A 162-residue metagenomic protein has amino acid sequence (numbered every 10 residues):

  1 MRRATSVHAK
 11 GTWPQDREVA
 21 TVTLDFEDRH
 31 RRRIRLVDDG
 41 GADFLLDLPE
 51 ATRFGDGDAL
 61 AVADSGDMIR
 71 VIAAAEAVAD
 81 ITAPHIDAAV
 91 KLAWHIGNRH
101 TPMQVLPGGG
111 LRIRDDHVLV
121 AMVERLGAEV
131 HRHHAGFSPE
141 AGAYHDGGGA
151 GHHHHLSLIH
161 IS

Functional and structural regions predicted by a protein language model:
M1-A51: Intrinsically disordered, low-complexity, positively charged segments
M1-Q15, V22, M122-E124, E129-L156: Anionic-ligand-binding alpha/beta catalytic cores of soluble enzymes and soluble regulatory domains that recognize
R29-H95, R112: Compact, glycine-rich, soluble single-domain proteins
D64, N98-H100, G127-R132: A common structural junction motif
S65, A74-E76, G108, V118 (+1 more regions): Short, ordered loop/turn segments at secondary-structure junctions
V71, V105, I113, V130-H133: General beta-strand structural signal in soluble alpha/beta enzymes
H85-E124: Glycine- and charge-enriched low-complexity intrinsically disordered segments
I159-S162: Conserved small/polar residues in nucleotide/adenosyl-binding loops
